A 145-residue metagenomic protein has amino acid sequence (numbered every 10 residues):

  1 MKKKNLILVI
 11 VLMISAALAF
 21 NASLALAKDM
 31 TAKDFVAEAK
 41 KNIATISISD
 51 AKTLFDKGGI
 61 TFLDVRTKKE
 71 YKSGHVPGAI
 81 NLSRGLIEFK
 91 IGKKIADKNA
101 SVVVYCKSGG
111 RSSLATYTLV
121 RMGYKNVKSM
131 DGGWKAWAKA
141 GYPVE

Functional and structural regions predicted by a protein language model:
K2-L12, A17, N21-I60, K69-S101 (+1 more regions): Rhodanese-like catalytic fold shared by cysteine-dependent sulfurtransferases and DSP/PTP-type phosphatases
F62-D64: Structural scaffold elements adjacent to functional motifs in cytosolic proteins
